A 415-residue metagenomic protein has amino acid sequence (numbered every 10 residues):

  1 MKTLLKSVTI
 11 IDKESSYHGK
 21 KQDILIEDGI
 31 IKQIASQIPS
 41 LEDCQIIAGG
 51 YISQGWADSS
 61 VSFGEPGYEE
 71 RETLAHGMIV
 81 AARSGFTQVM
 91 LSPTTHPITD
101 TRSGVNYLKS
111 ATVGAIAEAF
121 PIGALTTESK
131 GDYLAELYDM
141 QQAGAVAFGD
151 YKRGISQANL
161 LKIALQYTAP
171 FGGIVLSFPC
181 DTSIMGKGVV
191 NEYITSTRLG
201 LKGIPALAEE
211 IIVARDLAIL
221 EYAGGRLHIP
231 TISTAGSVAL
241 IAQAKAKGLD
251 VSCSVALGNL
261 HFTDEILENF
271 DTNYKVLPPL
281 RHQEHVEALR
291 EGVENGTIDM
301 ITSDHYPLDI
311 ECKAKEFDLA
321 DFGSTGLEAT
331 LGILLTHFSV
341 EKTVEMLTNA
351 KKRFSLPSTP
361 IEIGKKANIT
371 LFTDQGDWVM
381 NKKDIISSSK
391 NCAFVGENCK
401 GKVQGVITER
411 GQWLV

Functional and structural regions predicted by a protein language model:
M1-S40, Q412: N-terminal metal-binding scaffold of metallo-dependent hydrolase/deaminase domains
V8, I24, G29, G49 (+14 more regions): Divalent metal-coordination and catalytic microenvironments
I11-D23, K352-K383: Acidic, glycine-enriched loop/beta-strand segments at the rims of small-molecule binding/catalytic pockets
Q37-I52: Active-site metal-binding motif and surrounding structural segment of the metallo-beta-lactamase
G50-T112: Metal-associated gating/positioning segment near the N- to mid-region
A135-I301: Histidine/acidic residue-rich metal-binding segments in metalloenzymes
R198-G224, N295, M300-T302, Y306-F372: His/Asp/Glu-enriched, well-ordered alpha-helical/loop segment that forms or immediately abuts the divalent-metal
L319, K366-V415: C-terminal cap of metal-dependent C-N hydrolases
